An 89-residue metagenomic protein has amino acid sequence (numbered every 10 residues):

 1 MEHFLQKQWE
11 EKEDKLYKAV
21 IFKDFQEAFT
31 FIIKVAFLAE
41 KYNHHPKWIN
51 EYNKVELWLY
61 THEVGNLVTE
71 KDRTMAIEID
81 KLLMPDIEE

Functional and structural regions predicted by a protein language model:
M1-E89: Charge-rich alpha-helical segments
